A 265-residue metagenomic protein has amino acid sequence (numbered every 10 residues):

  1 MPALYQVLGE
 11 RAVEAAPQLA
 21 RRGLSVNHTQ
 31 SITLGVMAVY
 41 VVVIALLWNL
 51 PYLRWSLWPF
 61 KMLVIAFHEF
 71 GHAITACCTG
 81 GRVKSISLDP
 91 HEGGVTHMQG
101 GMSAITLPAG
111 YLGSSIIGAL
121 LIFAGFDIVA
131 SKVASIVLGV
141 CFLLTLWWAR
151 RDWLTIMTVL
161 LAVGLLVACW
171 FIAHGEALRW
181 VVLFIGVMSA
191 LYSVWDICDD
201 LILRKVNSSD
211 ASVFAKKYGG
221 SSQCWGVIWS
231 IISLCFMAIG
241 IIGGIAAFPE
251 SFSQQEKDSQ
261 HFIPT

Functional and structural regions predicted by a protein language model:
P2-S56: Topogenic membrane-insertion module of multi-pass membrane proteins
Q30, P90-S115, A119: Individual transmembrane alpha-helix segments
V43-L47, V83, I117, L121-G125 (+2 more regions): Alpha-helical membrane-inserting segments
I44-W48, F142-W148, M188-D196: Alpha-helical transmembrane segments of multi-pass membrane proteins
P51-A104: Small-residue-rich helix-interface/hinge motifs
I116-L121, L138-T145, L160-A168: Hydrophobic, membrane-inserted alpha-helices
I122-L138: Structural signature of hydrophobic alpha-helical transmembrane segments
R150-T265: C-terminal membrane-associated helical module and adjoining short loops/tails
